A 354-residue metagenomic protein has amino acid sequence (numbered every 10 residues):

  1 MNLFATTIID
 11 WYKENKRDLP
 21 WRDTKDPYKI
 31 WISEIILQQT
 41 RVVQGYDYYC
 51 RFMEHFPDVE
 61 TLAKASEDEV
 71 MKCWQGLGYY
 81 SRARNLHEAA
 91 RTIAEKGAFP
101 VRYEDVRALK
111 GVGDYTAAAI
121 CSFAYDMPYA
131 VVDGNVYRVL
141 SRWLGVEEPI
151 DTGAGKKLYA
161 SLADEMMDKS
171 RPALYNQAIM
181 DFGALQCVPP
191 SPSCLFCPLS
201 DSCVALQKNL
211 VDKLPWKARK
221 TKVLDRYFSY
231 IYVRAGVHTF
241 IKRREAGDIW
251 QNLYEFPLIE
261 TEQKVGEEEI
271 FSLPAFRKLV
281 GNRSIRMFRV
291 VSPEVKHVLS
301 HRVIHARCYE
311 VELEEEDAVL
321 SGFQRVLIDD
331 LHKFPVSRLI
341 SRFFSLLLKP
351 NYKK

Functional and structural regions predicted by a protein language model:
M1-R17, D23, A184-K354: Intrinsically disordered, low-complexity, charged terminal extensions of DNA damage-control enzymes
N2-T7, W11-L195, L199-D212, R277-K278 (+1 more regions): Catalytic cores of DNA base-excision repair glycosylases
